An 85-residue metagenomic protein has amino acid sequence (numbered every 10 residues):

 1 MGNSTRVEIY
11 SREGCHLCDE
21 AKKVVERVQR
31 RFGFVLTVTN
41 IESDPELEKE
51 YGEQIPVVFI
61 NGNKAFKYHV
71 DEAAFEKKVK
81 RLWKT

Functional and structural regions predicted by a protein language model:
M1-S4, W83-T85: Short, low-complexity, intrinsically disordered N-terminal peptides in bacterial proteins
G2-R27: Local sequence-structure signature of Cys/Sec-based thiol-disulfide redox active-site neighborhoods
E13, T39, N63: Conserved short-loop catalytic and cofactor-binding motifs
Q29-G33: Short helix-capping segments at alpha-helix termini
F34-P45: Thiol-based oxidoreductase modules, predominantly thioredoxin-like and allied folds used for disulfide exchange
G52-V58: Structural micro-motif
I60-T85: Non-catalytic, surface beta->alpha helical segment in thiol-disulfide oxidoreductase systems
